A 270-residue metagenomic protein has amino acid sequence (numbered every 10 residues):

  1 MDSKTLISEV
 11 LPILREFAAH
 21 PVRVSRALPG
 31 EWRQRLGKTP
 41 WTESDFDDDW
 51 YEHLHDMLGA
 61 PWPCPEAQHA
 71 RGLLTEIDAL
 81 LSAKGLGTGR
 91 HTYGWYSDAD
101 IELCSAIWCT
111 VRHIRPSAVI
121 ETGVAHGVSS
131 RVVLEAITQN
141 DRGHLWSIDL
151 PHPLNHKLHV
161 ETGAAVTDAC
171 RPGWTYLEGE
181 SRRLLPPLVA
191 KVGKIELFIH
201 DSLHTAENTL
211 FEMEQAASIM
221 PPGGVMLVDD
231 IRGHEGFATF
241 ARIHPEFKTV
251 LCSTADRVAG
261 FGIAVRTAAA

Functional and structural regions predicted by a protein language model:
D2-Y96: Rossmann-like AdoMet
L6, Y93-I101, S105-A270: S-adenosylmethionine/decaboxylated-SAM
